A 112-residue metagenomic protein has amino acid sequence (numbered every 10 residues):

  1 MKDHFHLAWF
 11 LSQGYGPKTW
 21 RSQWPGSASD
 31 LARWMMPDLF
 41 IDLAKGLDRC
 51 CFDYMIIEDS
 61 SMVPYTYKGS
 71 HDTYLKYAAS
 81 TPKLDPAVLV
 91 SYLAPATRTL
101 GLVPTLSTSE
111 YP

Functional and structural regions predicted by a protein language model:
M1-T99: N-terminal beta1-alpha1-beta2 module of alpha/beta enzyme domains
S61, L106-P112: Acidic, glycine-rich active-site loops and adjacent beta-strand->loop/helix elements that engage anionic groups
G101-T105: A short, GP-enriched loop/loop-strand-helix hinge that lies immediately N-terminal to, or at the N-terminal rim
